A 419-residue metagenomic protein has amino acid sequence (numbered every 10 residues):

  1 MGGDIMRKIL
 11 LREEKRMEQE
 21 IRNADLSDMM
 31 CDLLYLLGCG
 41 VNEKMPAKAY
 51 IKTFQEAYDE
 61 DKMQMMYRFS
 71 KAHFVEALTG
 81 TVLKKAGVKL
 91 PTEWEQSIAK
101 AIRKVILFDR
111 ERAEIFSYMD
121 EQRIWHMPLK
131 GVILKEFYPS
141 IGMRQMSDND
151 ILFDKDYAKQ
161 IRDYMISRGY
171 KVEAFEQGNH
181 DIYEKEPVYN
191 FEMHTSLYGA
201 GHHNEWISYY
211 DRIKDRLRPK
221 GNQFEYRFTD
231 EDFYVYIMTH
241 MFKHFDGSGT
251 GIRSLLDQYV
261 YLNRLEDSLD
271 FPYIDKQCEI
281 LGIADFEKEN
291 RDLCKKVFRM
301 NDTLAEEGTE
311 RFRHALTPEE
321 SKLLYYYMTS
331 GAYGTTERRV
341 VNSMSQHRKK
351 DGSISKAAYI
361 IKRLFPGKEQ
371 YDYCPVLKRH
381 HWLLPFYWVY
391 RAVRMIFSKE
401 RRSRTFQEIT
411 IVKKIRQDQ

Functional and structural regions predicted by a protein language model:
M1-I5: Short, Lys/Arg-enriched N-terminal segments with co-localized hydrophobic residues within the first ~10-30 amino acids
R7-S147, F153-Q419: Conserved NTP-donor binding/palm subdomain of two-metal-ion nucleotidyltransferases/polymerases, i.e., the charged
